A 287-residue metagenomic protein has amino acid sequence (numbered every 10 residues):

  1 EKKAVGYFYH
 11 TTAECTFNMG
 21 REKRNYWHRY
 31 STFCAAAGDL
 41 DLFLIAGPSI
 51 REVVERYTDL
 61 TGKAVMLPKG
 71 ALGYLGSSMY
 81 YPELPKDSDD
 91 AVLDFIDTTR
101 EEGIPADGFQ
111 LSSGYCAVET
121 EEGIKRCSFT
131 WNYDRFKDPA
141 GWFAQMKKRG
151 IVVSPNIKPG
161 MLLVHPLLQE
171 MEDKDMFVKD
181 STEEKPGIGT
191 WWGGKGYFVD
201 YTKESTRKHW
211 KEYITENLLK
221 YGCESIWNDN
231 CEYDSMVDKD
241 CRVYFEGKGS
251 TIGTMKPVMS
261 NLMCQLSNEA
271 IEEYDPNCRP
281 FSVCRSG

Functional and structural regions predicted by a protein language model:
E1-G287: Catalytic-domain carbohydrate-binding cleft regions of carbohydrate-active enzymes
